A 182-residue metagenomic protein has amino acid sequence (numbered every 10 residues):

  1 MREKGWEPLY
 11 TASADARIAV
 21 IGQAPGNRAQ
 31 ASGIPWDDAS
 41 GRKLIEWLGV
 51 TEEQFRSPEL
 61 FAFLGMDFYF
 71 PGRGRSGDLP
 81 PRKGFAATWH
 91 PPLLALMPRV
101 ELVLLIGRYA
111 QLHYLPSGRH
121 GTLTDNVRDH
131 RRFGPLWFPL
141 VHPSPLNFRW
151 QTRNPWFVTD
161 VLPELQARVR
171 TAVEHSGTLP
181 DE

Functional and structural regions predicted by a protein language model:
M1-T171: A polyanion-binding, active-site-adjacent surface
